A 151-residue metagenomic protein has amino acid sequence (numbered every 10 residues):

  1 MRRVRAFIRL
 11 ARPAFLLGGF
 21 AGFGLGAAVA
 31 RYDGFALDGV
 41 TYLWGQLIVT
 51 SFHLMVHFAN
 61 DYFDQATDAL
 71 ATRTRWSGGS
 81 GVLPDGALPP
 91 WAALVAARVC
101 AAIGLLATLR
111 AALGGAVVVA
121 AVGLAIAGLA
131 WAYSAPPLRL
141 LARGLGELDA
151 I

Functional and structural regions predicted by a protein language model:
M1-I8: Short, Lys/Arg-rich, polar N-terminal cytosolic tail immediately upstream of the first transmembrane signal-anchor
R9-P13, L43, L47, V95-R98 (+1 more regions): Internal alpha-helical transmembrane segments of multi-pass membrane proteins, especially GPCRs
L10-A30, I151: The first (N-terminal) embedded transmembrane alpha-helix
G24-L25, V29, D33-Q65, V119-W131: Membrane-embedded alpha-helical segments that form the functional core of polytopic membrane enzymes, especially those
R31-Y32, A36, Y62-A66, L70 (+3 more regions): Membrane-interface elements of multi-pass transporters and channels
F52, V56-A102: Aspartate-rich (DDxxD/NDxxD/DxxxD) Mg2+/diphosphate-binding motifs and their adjoining helix-loop segments
G81-I151: Intramembrane alpha-helical segments
